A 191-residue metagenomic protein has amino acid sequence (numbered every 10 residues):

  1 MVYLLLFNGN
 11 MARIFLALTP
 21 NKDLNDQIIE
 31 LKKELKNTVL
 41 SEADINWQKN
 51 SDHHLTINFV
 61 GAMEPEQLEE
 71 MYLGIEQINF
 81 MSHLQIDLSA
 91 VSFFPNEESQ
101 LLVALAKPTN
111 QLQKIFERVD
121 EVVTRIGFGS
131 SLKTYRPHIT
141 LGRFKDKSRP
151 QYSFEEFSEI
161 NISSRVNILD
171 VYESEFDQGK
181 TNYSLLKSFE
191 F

Functional and structural regions predicted by a protein language model:
L6-F191: Histidine-dependent nucleotide/RNA phosphoesterase domain, centered on the 2H-phosphoesterase fold with its duplicated
